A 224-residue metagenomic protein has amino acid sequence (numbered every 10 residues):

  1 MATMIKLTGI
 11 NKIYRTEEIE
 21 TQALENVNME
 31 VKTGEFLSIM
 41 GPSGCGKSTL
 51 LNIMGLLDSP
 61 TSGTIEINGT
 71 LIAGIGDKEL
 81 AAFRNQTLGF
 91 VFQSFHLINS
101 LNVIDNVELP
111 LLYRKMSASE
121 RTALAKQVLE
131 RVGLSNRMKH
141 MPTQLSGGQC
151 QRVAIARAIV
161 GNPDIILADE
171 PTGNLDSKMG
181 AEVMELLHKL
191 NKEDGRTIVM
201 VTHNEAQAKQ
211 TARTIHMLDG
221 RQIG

Functional and structural regions predicted by a protein language model:
A2-L218: ABC family nucleotide-binding domain
D219-G224: Conserved switch/coupling elements of ABC/ABC-like ATPase nucleotide-binding domains
